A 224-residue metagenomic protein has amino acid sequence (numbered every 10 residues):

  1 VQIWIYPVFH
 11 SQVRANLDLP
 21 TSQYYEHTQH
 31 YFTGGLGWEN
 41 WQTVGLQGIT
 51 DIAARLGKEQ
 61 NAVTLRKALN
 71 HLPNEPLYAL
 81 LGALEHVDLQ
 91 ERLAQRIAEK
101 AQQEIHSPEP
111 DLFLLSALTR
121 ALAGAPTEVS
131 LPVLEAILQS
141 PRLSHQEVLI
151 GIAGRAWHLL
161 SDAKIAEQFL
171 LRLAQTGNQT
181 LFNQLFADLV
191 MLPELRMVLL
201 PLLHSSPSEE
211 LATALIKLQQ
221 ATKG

Functional and structural regions predicted by a protein language model:
V1-Q103: Phosphoinositide system proteins, centered on phosphoinositide phosphatases and their trafficking scaffolds
F9-S11, N16, P20-S22, H27-T28 (+8 more regions): Generic serine detector
E59, N74, E91, L112 (+3 more regions): Low-complexity, intrinsically disordered regions enriched in charged/polar residues
N61-E167: A contiguous, surface-oriented mixed alpha/beta subdomain in the mid-to-C-terminal portion of proteins that forms
L118-G224: Alpha-helical oligomerization segments
